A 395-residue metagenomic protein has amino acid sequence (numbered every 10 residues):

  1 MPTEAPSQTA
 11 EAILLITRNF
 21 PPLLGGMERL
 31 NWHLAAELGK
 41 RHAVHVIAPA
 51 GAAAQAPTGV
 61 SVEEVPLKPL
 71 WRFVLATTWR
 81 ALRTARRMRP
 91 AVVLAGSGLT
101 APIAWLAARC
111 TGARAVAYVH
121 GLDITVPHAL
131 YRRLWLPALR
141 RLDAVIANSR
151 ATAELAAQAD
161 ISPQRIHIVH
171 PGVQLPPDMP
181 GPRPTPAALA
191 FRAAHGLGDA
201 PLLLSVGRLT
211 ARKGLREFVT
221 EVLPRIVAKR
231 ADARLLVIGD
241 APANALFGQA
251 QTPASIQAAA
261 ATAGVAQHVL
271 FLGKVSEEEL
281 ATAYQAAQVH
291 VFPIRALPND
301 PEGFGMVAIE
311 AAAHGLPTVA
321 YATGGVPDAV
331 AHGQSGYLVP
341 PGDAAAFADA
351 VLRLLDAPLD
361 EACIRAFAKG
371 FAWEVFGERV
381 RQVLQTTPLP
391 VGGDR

Functional and structural regions predicted by a protein language model:
L14, P186, L197-K213, V219 (+2 more regions): Conserved donor-binding/catalytic core segment of Leloir-type glycosyltransferases
A95-A101: Short His-centered aromatic/hydrophobic patch
A151, G172: Carbohydrate-associated surface elements
G239, G248-E279: Nucleotide-activated donor-binding/catalytic signature segment of Leloir-type glycosyltransferases, i.e., the conserved
H268, K274, Q285-D300, L316: Acidic donor-binding loop of glycosyltransferase active sites
T282, G342, D356-T387: A charged, aromatic-enriched C-terminal amphipathic alpha-helix characteristic of glycosyltransferases across folds
A308-A313, P317-A320, V330: Short hydrophobic beta-strand element within catalytic cores of glycosyltransferases and related nucleotide-activated
A322, H332-G333, Y337-A344, V351-P358: Conserved acidic donor-binding segment of nucleotide-sugar-dependent glycosyltransferases
